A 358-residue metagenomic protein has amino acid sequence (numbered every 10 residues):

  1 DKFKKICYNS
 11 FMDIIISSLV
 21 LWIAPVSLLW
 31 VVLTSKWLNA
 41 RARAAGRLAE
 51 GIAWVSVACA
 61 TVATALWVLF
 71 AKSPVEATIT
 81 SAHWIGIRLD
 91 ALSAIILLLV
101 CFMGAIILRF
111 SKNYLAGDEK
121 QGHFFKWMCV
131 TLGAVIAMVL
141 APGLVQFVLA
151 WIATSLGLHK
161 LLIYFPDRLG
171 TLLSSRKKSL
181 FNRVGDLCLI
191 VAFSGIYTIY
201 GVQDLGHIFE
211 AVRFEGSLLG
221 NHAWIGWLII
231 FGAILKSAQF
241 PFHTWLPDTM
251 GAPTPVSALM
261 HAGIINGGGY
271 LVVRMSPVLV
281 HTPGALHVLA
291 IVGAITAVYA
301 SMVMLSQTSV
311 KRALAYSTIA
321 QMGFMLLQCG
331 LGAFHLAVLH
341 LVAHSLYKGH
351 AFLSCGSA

Functional and structural regions predicted by a protein language model:
Y8-A358: ...captures the hydrophobic TM-helix bundle architecture rather than a specific catalytic motif, and can also fire on
